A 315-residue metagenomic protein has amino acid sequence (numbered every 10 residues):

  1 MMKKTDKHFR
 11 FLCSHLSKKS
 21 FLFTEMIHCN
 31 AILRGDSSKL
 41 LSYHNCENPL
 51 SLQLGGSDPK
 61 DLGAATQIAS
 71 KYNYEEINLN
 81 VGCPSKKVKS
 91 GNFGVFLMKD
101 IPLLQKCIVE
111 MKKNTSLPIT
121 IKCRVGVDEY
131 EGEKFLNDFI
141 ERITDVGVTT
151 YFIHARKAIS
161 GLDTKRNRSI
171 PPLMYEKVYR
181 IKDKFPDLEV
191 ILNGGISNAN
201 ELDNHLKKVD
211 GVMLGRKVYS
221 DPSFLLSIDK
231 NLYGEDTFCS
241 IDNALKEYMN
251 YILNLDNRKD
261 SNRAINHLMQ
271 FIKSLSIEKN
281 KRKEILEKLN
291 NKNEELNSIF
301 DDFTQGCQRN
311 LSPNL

Functional and structural regions predicted by a protein language model:
M2, L54, F96, D100 (+3 more regions): Glycine- and other small-residue-rich loops at beta-strand/loop junctions that grip anionic moieties
M2-K3, H8, N114-S116, V127-E129 (+3 more regions): Alpha/beta catalytic cores of nucleotide-metabolism and tRNA/nucleoside-modifying enzymes
K3-Y72, I285: Glycine-rich, positively charged N-terminal anion/phosphate-binding segment
F11, H15-S17, G63-G91, I101-L188 (+1 more regions): Alpha/beta enzyme core
E25-C29, I77-K86, A155-I159, G195 (+1 more regions): Glycine-rich phosphate-binding active-site loops on the catalytic face of alpha/beta enzymes
S38-Y43, V95-L97, N137-D138, S169-P171 (+1 more regions): Short, hinge-like loop/turn segments at secondary-structure boundaries
H44-C46, K87, S276-K279: Short, basic/glycine-rich phosphate-binding loops at helix/coil junctions that contact nucleotide phosphates
L54, N80, N92, R124 (+3 more regions): Short glycine/serine/threonine-biased micro-segments
